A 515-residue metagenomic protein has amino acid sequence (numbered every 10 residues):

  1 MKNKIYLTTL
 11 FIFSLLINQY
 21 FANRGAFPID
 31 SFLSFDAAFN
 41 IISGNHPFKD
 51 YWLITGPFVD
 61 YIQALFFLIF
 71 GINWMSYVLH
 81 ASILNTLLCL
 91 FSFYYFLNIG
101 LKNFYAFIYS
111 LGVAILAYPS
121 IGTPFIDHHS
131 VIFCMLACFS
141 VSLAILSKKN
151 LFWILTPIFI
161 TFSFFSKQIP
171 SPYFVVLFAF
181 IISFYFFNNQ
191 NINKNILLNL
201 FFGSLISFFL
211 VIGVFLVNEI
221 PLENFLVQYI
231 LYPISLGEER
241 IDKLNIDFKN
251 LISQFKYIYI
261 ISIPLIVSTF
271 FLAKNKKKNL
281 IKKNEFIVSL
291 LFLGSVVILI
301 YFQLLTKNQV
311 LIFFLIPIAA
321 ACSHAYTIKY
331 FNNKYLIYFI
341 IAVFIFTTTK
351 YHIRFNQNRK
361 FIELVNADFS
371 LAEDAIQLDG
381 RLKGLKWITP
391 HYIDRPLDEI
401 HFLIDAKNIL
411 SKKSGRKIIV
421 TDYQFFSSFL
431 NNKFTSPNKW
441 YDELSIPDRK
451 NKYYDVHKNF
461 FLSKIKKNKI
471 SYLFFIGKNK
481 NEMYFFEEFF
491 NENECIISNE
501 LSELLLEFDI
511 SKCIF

Functional and structural regions predicted by a protein language model:
A22-A37, P47-Q63, I72-M75, N218-L222: Extracytoplasmic catalytic/substrate-binding loops of multi-pass membrane glycan-assembly enzymes
L79-N103, L136: Transmembrane-helix motifs of polytopic, lipid-linked glycan transferases
S92-I115, N150: Transmembrane-helix signature of polytopic, membrane-embedded enzymes that assemble or transfer cell-envelope glycans
N98-G100, M135-L155, S163, F187-Q190 (+2 more regions): Membrane-interface transmembrane helices that cradle and orient dolichyl/undecaprenyl
G122-S130: Short acidic/glycine- and proline-prone juxtamembrane loop motifs at membrane-interface regions of multi-pass membrane
F152-P170, F174-A179, L293-L304: Membrane-interface alpha helices of multi-pass inner-membrane proteins
I169-P170, E219, I345-I514: Extracytoplasmic
Y173-I206, T327-K329: Perimembrane helix-loop-helix junctions
